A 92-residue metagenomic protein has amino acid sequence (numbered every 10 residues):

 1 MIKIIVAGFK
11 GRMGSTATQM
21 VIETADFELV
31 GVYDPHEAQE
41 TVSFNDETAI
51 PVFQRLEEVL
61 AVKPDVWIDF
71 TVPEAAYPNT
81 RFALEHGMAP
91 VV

Functional and structural regions predicted by a protein language model:
M1-I5: Extreme N-terminal starter segment of soluble prokaryotic enzymes
A7-K10, G14-Q19: N-terminal Rossmann NAD(P)H-binding glycine-rich loop of SDR-like oxidoreductase domains
E23-N45: NAD(P)-binding Rossmann-fold cofactor-contacting core
L29, V52, P90-V91: Hydrophobic beta-strand scaffold residues
G31, D65-V66: Short, Asp-centered acidic motifs that coordinate Mg2+ and/or phosphate in catalytic or ligand-binding sites
N45-L60, I68-A76: Glycine-rich, highly charged phosphate/nucleotide-binding loops
V66, F70-V72, Y77-V92: Beta-strand-loop-alpha-helix segment that lines the small-molecule cofactor/substrate pocket of alpha/beta enzymes
